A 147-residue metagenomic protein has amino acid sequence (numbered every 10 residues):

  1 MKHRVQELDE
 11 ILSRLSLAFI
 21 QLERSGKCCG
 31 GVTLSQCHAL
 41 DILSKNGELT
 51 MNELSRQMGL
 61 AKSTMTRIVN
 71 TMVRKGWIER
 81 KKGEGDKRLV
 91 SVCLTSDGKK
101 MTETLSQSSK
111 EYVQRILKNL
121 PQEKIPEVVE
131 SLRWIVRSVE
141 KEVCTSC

Functional and structural regions predicted by a protein language model:
M1-G30: N-terminal leader segment of winged-helix/HTH proteins
K2, Q6-D9, Q107-C147: Terminal interaction helix/tail motif
S16-F19, T102, V136-E140: A structural signal for well-ordered alpha-helices, especially hydrophobic packing surfaces of coiled-coils
L22-T64: N-terminal helix-turn-helix DNA-binding core of bacterial DNA-binding proteins
R67: DNA-binding alpha-helical recognition surfaces that contact promoter or target DNA
N70-E127: Charged, amphipathic alpha-helical coiled-coil/dimerization segments
